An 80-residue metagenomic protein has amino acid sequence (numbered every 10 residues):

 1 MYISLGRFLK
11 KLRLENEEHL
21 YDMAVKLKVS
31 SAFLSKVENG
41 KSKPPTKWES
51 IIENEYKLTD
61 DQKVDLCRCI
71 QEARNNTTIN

Functional and structural regions predicted by a protein language model:
M1-E15: A short, Lys/Arg-rich alpha-helix, primarily the initiator
R7, K11, V25, K36: DNA-binding alpha-helical recognition surfaces that contact promoter or target DNA
K10, Y21, S50: Residues within the helices of the helix-turn-helix
R13, A24, E53: The alpha-helix within a helix-turn-helix
N16-S35, L66: Short alpha-helical DNA-recognition segment
K28-P44, I51: Recognition helix of helix-turn-helix/homeodomain-like DNA-binding domains that insert into the DNA major groove
K47-D65: DNA major-groove recognition helix of helix-turn-helix/homeodomain DNA-binding modules
Q62-N80: Short, charged recognition helix plus adjacent turn of helix-turn-helix-like nucleic-acid-binding domains
